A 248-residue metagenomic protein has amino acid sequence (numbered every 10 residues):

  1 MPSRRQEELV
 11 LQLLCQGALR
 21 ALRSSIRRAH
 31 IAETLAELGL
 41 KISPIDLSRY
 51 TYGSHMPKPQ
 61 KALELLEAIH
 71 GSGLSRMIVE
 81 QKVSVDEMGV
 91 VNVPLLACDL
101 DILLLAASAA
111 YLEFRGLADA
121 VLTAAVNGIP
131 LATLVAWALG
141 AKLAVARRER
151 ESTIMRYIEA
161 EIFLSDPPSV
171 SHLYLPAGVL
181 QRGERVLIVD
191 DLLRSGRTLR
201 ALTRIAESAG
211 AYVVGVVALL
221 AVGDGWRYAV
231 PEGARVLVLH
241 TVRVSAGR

Functional and structural regions predicted by a protein language model:
P2, E7, R204-R248: PRPP-dependent phosphoribosyltransferase catalytic core
L9-A29, T51-L117: Active-site-facing substrate-recognition patch
R28-E33, I45: Residues within the helices of the helix-turn-helix
A32-E37, L66: The alpha-helix within a helix-turn-helix
A36-P57: Recognition helix of helix-turn-helix/homeodomain-like DNA-binding domains that insert into the DNA major groove
L117-A125: Short glycine-rich phosphate-binding loop at a beta-alpha junction
A141-V186: Short, glycine/charge-rich flexible loops or terminal/linker lids adjacent to PRPP-binding catalytic cores
Q181, I188-S208: Active-site/ligand-binding-proximal alpha/beta "capping" segment
